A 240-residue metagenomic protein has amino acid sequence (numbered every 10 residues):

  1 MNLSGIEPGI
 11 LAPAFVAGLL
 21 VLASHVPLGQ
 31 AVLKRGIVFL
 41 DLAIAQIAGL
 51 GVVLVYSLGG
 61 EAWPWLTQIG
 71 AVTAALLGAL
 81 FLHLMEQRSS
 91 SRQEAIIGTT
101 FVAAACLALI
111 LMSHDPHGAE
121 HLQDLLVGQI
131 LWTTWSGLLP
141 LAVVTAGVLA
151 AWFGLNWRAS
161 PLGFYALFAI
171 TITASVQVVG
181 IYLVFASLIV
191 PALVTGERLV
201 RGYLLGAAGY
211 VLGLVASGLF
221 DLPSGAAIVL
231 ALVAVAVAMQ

Functional and structural regions predicted by a protein language model:
M1-A23, P64-L66, Q93-E94, S160-G163: Membrane-interfacial amphipathic/re-entrant helices at transmembrane-helix boundaries
P8-G59, A150, A174: Single transmembrane alpha-helix segments in multi-pass membrane proteins
S24-H25, I37, W65-R92, I96 (+1 more regions): Alpha-helical transmembrane segments within multi-pass membrane transporters and channels
H25-G36, A79-R92, G147-A159, P191-G196 (+1 more regions): C-terminal ends of transmembrane helices
I37-L40, A45-L80, L193-G202: Membrane-embedded helix boundary and interhelical linker motif in transport proteins
W65-V72, E94, G98, G137-A142 (+2 more regions): Loop-to-transmembrane alpha-helix initiation sites
S90-F153, F168-T171: Transmembrane helix-bundle core of multi-pass membrane transporters and related energy-transducing complexes
V184-L222: Transmembrane alpha-helical segments in multi-pass inner-membrane proteins
